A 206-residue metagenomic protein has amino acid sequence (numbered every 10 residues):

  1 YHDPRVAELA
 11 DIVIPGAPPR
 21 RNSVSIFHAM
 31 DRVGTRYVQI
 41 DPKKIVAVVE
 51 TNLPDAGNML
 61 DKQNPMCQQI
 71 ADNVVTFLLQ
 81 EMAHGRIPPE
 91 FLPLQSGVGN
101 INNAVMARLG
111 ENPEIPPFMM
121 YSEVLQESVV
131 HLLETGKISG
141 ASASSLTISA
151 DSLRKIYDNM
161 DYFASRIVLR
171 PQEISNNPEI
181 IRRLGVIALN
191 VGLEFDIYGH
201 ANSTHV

Functional and structural regions predicted by a protein language model:
Y1-P93, N100-V206: Conserved phosphate- and dinucleotide-binding cores of soluble alpha/beta proteins, encompassing both enzyme active
